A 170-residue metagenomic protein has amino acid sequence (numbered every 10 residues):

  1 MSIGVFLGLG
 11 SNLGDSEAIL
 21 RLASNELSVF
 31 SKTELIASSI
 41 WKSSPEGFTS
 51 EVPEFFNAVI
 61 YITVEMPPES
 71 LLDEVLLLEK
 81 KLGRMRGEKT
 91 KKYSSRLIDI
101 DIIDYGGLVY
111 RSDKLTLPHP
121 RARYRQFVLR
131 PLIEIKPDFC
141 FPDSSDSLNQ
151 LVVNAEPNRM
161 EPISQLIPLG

Functional and structural regions predicted by a protein language model:
M1-S2, G170: Short, Lys/Arg-enriched, disordered terminal segments
S2-L9, L13-L97, G106-G107: Nucleotide and nucleotide-moiety/phosphate-recognizing core
G47-S50, E54-F55, E69-G170: Flexible, gly/pro- and Lys/Arg-enriched active-site loops
